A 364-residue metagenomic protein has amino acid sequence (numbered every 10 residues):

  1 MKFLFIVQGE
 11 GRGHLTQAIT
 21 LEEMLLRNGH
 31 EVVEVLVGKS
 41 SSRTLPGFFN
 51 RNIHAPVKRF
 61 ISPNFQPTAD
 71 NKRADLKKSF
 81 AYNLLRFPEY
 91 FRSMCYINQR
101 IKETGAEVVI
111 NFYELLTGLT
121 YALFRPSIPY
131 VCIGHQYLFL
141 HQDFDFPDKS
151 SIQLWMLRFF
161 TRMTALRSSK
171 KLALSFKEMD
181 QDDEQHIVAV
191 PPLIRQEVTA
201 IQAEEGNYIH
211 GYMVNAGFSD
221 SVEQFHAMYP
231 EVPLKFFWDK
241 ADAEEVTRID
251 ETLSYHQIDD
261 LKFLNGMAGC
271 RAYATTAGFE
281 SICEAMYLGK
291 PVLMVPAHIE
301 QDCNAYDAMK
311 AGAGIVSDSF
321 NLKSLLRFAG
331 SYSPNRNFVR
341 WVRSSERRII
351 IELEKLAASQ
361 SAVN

Functional and structural regions predicted by a protein language model:
V7-I19: A short, glycine/small-residue-rich beta-strand->loop->alpha-helix junction that serves as a flexible
G9, R27-L85: Conserved nucleotide-sugar phosphate-binding/catalytic loop shared by glycosyltransferases and other
T44, V109-F124: An aromatic- and histidine-rich active-site surface loop
K72-V108, L115-L116: Conserved nucleotide-sugar donor-binding subdomain of glycosyltransferases
V109-F112, N265-N304: A donor-sugar binding/catalytic signature common to diverse glycosyltransferases and related nucleotide-sugar
F124, I128-A189: Active-site-proximal region of nucleotide-activated glycan assembly enzymes, centered on histidine/acidic-rich loops
M163-K170, A313-N364: Leloir-type glycosyltransferase catalytic cores
L193-G269: Donor-nucleotide binding loops and adjacent catalytic segments primarily of GT-B fold Leloir glycosyltransferases
